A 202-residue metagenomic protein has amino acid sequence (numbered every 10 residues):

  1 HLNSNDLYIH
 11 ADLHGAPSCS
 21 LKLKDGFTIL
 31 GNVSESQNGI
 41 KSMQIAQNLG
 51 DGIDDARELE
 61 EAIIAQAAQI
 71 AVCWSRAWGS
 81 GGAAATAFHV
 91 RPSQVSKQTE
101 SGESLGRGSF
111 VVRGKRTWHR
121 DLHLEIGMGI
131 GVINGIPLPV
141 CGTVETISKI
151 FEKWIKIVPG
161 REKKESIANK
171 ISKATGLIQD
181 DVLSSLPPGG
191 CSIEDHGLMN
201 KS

Functional and structural regions predicted by a protein language model:
H1-S202: Extended, highly charged segments
